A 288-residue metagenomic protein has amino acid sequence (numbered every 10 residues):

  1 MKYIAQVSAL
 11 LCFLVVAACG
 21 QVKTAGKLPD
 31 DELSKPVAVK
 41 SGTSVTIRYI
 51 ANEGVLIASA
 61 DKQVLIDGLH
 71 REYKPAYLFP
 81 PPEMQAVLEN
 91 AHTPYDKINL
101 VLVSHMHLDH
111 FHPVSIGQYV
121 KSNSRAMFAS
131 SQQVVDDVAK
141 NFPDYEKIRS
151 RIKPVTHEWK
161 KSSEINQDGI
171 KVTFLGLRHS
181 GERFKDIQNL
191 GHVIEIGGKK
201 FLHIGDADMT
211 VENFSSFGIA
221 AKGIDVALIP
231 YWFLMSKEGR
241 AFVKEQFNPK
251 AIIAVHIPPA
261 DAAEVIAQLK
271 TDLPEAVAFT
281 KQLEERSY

Functional and structural regions predicted by a protein language model:
M1-S8: Bacterial N-terminal signal peptides that target proteins for export
S8-A17: Bacterial N-terminal signal peptides
V16-L65, H70-Y73, E285: Zn-dependent metallo-beta-lactamase
S59-L102, V114-S115, E182, D208-K222: Pre-active-site segment of Zn-dependent metallo-hydrolases
I66-L69, I98-D109, A129-Q132, L202-D206 (+3 more regions): Active-site neighborhood of phospho(di)ester-bond hydrolases with catalytic His/Asp-centered motifs
E89-S162: Active-site HxH/HxHxD metal-binding segment of metal-dependent hydrolases
V114, G176-Q246: Active-site-proximal loop/helix segments of hydrolase catalytic cores
F142-I170, K244-Y288: Binuclear metal-ion centers of metallo-dependent hydrolases, dominated by the metallo-beta-lactamase
